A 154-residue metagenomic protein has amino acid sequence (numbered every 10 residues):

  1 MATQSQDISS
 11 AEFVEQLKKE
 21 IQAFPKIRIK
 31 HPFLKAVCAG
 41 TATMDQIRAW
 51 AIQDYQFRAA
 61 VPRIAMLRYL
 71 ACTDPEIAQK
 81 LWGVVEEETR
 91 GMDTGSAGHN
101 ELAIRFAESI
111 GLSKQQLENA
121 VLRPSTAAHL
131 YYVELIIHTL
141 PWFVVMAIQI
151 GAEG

Functional and structural regions predicted by a protein language model:
M1-Q4, E88: Charged, low-complexity surface segments at secondary-structure and domain boundaries
T3-F13, C38-R48, H138-W142: Short, charged, low-complexity loops and linkers
S5-F33: Acidic, low-complexity proline/glycine-rich segments
F13-Q16, K26, Q79-G154: Active-site-proximal alpha-helical scaffolds that flank and shape metal-associated catalytic sites
K19-R28, V37-T73, G91-T94, V144-G154: Alpha-helical bundle segments that constitute or directly flank the non-heme di-iron/ferroxidase center
P75-I77: Membrane-helix interface segments
